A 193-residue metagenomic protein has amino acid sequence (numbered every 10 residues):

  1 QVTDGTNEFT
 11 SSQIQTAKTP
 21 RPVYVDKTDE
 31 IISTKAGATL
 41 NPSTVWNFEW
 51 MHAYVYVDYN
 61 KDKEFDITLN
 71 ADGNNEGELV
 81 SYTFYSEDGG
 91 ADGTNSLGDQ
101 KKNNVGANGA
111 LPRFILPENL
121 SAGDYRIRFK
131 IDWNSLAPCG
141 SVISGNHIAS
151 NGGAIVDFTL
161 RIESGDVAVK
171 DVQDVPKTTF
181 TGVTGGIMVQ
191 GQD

Functional and structural regions predicted by a protein language model:
Q1-V167: A broad "non-catalytic interaction surface" signal
P42-W46, I187-D193: Aromatic/hydrophobic beta-strand junction motif of beta-rich domains
I162-Q190: Residue-level detector of functionally pivotal "anchor" positions at catalytic/ligand-binding pockets or at interdomain
